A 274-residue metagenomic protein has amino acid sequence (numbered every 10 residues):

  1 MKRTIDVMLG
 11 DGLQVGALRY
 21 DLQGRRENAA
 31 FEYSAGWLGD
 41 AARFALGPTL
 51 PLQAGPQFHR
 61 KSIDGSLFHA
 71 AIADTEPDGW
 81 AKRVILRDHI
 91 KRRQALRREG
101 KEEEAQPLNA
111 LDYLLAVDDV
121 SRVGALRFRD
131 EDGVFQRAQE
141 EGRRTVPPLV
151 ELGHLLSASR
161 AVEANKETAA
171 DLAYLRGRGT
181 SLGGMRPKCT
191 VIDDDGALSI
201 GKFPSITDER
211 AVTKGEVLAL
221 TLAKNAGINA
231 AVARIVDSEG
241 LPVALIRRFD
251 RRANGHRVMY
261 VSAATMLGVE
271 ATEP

Functional and structural regions predicted by a protein language model:
M1-P274: Phosphate/dinucleotide-binding and metal-coordinating scaffold of catalytic cores in nucleotide-dependent enzymes
